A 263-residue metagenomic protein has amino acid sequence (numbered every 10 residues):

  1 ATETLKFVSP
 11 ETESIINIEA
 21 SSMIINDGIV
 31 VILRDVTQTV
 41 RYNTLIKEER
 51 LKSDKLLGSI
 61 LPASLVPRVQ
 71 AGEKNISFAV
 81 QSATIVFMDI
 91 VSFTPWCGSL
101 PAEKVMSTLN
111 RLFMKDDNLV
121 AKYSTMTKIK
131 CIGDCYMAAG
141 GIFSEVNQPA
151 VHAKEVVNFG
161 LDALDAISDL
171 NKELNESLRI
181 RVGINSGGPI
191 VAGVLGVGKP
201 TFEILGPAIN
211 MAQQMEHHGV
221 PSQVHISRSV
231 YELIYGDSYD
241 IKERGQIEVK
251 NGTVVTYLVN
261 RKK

Functional and structural regions predicted by a protein language model:
A1-S14, I247-V249: PAS-family sensory domains
T12-I29: Short loop/turn elements at sensory-signaling interfaces that couple input to output
A20-S22, L33, F87: Sensory-domain boundary capping and coupling elements
D27-R34, Q81-S82, V254-V255: Short beta-strand edge/capping elements of PAS-family sensory modules
D35-Q38, L45-L57, P67-N158: Catalytic NTP-binding/metal-coordinating core of nucleotidyl cyclase/transferase enzymes
A83, M88, V120-E155, I167-P207 (+2 more regions): Catalytic core of nucleotidyl cyclases, primarily class III adenylyl/guanylyl cyclases
N171, N185-S186, P207-S229: Catalytic/regulatory signature loops of cyclic-dinucleotide turnover enzymes and related class III nucleotidyl cyclases
P189-V191, K199, H218-K263: Cytosolic regulatory/linker segments at or just downstream of nucleotide-handling modules in signal-transduction
